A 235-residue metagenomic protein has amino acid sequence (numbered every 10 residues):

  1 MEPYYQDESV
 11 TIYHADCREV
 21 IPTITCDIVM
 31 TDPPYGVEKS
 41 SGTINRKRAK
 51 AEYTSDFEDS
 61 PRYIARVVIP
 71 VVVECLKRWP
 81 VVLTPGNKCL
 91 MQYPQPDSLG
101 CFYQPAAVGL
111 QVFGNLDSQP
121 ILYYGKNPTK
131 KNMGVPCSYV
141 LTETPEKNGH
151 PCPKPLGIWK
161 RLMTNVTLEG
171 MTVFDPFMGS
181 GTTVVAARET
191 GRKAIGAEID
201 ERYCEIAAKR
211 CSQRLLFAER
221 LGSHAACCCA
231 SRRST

Functional and structural regions predicted by a protein language model:
E2-A197, R202-C204, A230: Core catalytic lobe of class I
A207-A208: Conserved SAM-binding loop
C211-T235: Class I S-adenosyl-L-methionine-dependent methyltransferase module
